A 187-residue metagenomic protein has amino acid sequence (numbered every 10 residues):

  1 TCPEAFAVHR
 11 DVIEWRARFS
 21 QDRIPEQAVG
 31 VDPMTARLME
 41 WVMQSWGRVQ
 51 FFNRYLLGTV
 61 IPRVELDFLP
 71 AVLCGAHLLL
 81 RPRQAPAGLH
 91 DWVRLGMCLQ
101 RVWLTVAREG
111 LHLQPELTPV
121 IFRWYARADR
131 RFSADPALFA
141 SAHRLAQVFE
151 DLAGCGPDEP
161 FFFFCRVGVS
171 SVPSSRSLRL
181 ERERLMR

Functional and structural regions predicted by a protein language model:
T1-R187: Acidic, surface-exposed loops and disordered segments
